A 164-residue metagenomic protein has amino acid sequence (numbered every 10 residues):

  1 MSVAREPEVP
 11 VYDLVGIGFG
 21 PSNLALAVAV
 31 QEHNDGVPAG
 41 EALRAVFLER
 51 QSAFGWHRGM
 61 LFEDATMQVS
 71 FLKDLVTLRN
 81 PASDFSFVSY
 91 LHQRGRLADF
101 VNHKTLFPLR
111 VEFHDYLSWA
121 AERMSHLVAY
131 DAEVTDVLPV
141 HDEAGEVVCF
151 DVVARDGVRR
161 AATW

Functional and structural regions predicted by a protein language model:
M1-V11: A short, basic/flexible loop-to-alpha-helix module at the beginning of a structural domain
V9-V46: N-terminal Rossmann-like FAD-binding beta1-loop-alpha1 element of flavoenzymes
P10, R155-W164: Core beta-strand elements of the Rossmann-like FAD/NAD(P) dinucleotide-binding domain in flavoenzyme oxidoreductases
P21-S22, S52-F54, T135: Short, solvent-exposed loop/turn segments at secondary-structure junctions
A42-R44, L48-H114: Glycine-rich active-site loop/strand segments that organize a redox cofactor
A120-V128: A structural motif corresponding to the C-terminal end of an alpha-helix and its immediate exit/capping segment
Y130-C149: A conserved short coil-to-beta-strand element within the FAD-binding core of flavoproteins
